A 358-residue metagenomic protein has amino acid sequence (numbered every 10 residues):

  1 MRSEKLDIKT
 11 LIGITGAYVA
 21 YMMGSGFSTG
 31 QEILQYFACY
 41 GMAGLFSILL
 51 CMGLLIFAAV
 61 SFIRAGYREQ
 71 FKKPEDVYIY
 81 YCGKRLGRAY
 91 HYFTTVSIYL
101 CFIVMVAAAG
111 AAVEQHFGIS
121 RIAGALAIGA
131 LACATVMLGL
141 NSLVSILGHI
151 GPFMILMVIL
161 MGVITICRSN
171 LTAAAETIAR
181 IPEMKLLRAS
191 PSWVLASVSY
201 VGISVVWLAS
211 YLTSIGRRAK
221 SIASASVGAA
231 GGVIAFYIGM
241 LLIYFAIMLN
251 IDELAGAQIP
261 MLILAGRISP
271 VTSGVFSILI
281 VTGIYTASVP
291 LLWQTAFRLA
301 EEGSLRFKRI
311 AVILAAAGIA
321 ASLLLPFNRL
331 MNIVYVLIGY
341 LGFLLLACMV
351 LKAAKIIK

Functional and structural regions predicted by a protein language model:
R2-I8, C39-L45, R68-S97, Q115-R121 (+2 more regions): Transmembrane-helix boundary/entry motifs in multi-pass membrane transporters
K9-S28, S47, T94-I98, F102 (+3 more regions): Hydrophobic, membrane-embedded alpha-helices of multi-pass small-molecule transporters
L11-V19, F46-G53, A89-Y99, Q115-G139 (+6 more regions): Transmembrane alpha-helical segments of multi-pass small-molecule transport proteins
S25, Y99, A132, M154-E183 (+1 more regions): Hydrophobic alpha-helical segments and their helix-loop junctions in multi-pass secondary transporters
Q35-A38, A65-R68, M105-H116, G129-I150 (+2 more regions): Membrane-water interface regions at transmembrane-helix termini and the short interhelical loops of multi-pass membrane
L49-E75, L242-N250: Juxtamembrane transmembrane-helix boundary signature
A109-A111, S120-A127, T135-R168, M331-M349: Membrane-interface loop-to-helix entry segments
I181-L186, I247-P270: Membrane-interface interhelical connector segments
